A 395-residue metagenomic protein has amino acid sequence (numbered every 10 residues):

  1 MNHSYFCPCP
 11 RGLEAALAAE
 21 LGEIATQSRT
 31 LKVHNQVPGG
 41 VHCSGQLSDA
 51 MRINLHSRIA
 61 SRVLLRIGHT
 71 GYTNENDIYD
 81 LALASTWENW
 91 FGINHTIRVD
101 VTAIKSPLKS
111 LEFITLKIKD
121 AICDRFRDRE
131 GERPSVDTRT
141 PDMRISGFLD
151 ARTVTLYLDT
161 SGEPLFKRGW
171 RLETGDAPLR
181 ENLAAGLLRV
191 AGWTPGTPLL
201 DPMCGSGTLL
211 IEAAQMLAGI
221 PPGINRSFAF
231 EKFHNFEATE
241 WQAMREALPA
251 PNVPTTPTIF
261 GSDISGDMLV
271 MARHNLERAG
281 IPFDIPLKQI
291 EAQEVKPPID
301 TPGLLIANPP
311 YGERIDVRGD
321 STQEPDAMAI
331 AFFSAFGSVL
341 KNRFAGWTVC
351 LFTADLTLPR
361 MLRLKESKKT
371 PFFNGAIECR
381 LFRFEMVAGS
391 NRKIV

Functional and structural regions predicted by a protein language model:
N2-M143, V395: Non-catalytic nucleic-acid substrate-recognition regions in nucleic-acid-modifying enzymes
S4, P8, G12, L17 (+3 more regions): Conserved Class I SAM-dependent methyltransferase catalytic core
S48-L55, E163-F166, S390: Short, charged/polar, Gly/Pro-enriched secondary-structure boundary elements
E88-W90, V295-P302: Short amphipathic alpha-helix with an adjacent loop that forms part of the alpha/beta core around
L156-V190: SAM-dependent Rossmann-like transferase core, predominantly class I methyltransferases with a strong bias toward
L179-P297: Conserved S-adenosyl-L-methionine
I220, I224-R245, D300, Y311-W347: SAM-dependent methyltransferase catalytic-core segment centered on the flexible catalytic loop and adjoining short
P302-N308: Short SAM/SAH-binding signature in class I
